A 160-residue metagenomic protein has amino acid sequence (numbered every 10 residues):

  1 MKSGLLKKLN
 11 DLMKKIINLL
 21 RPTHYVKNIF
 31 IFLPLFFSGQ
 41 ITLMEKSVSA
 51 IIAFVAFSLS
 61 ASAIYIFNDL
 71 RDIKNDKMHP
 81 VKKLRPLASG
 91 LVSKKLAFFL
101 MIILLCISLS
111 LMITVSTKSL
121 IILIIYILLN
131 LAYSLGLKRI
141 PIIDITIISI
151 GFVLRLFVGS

Functional and structural regions predicted by a protein language model:
G4-K77, L91-F98: Topogenic membrane-insertion module of multi-pass membrane proteins
I16, T117-S160: A feature for the membrane-embedded catalytic helix bundles of lipid/isoprenoid biosynthetic enzymes
K27-I31, M101-C106, I148-F152: Core segments of transmembrane alpha-helices that mediate helix-helix packing or line hydrophobic substrate/ligand
F36-I52, S110-I121, F157-S160: Helix-coil boundary and interhelical linker segments in multi-pass alpha-helical membrane proteins
Q40-M44, L70, K74, T114-K118 (+2 more regions): Membrane-interface elements of multi-pass transporters and channels
F57-I66, L105, Y126-L131: Central hydrophobic cores of alpha-helical transmembrane segments in multi-pass inner-membrane proteins across all
I64-F67, I107, L111, A132-Y133 (+2 more regions): Alpha-helical membrane-inserting segments
I73, M78-L123: Multi-pass membrane catalytic core of lipid/isoprenoid biosynthesis enzymes
